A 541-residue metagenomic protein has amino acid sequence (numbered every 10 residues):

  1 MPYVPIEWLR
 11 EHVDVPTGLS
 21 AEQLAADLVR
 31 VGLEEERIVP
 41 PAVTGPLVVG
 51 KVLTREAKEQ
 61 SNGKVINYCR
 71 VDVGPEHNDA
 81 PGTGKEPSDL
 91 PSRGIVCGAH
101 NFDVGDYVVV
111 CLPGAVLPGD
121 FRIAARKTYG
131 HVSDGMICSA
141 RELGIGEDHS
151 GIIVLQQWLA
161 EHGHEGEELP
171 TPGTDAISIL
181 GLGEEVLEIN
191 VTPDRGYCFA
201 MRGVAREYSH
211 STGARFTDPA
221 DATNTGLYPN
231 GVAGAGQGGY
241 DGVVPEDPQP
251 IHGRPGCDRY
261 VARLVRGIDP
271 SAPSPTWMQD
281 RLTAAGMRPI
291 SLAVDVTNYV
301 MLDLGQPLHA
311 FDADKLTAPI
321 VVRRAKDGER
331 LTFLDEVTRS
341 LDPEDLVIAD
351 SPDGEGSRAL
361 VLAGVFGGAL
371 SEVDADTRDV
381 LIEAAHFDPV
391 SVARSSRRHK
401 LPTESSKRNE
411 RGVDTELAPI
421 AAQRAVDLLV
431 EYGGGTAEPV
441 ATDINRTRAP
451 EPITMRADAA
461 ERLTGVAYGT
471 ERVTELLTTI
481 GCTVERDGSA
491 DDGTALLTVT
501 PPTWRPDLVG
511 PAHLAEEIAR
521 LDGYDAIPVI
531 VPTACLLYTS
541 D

Functional and structural regions predicted by a protein language model:
M1-G238, L264, G356, V361 (+6 more regions): Phosphate-backbone binding interfaces of nucleic-acid-interacting proteins
Y3-W8, H12-V13, L24-A26, T54 (+5 more regions): Glycine/proline-enriched, intrinsically flexible loops and inter-domain linkers
V4-L9, G183-T192, D258-R266, E404-R411 (+3 more regions): Short, hydrophobic beta-strand segments
V43-V48, D221-G239, V296-L304, T317 (+3 more regions): A glycine-rich phosphate-binding loop feature that marks nucleotide/adenosyl-phosphate handling sites
K51-G94, Q279-D280, T297-E372: Conserved mixed alpha/beta core segments that line enzyme active sites in large multi-domain catalysts
H100-Y107, G196-H210, G286-A310, A359-A375: Conserved phosphate/anionic-ligand binding catalytic regions in large, soluble enzymes, centered on
G203, I453-S540: Extended, well-folded interaction surfaces typified by the phenylalanyl-tRNA synthetase beta subunit core
D345, S351-A449: Conserved catalytic alpha/beta cores of large enzymes that bind or transform nucleotide phosphates and polynucleotides
